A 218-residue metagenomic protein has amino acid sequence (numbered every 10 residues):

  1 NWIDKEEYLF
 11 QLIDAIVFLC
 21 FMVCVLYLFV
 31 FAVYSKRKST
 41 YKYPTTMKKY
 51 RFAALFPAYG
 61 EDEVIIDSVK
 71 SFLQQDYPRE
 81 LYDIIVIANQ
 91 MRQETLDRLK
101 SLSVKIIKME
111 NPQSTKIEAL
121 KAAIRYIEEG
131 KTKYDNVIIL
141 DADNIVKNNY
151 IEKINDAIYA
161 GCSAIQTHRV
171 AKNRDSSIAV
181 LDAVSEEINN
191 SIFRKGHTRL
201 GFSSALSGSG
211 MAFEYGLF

Functional and structural regions predicted by a protein language model:
N1-K48, L99: N-terminal membrane-anchoring/stem segments of glycan-assembly enzymes
Y50-A53, D83: Cell-envelope/extracellular polymer assembly enzymes that use nucleotide-activated donors
I66, Q93-K100, N149: Acidic helix N-cap motif at the loop->helix transition within catalytic regions of sugar-transfer enzymes
K70-L81: Short, acidic, metal-binding catalytic loop of nucleotide-sugar glycosyltransferases
A88-L96, E110-Q113, I145: A conserved acidic beta->alpha catalytic loop
E94, L140-A157: Acidic donor-binding/catalytic loop of UDP-sugar-dependent glycosyltransferases, especially processive GT2
Q113-G130, K153-F218: Long helical/loop segments within the catalytic core of UDP-sugar-dependent glycosyltransferases, especially the large
V137: Short aromatic/hydrophobic "clamp" motif used to bind/position activated sugar donors
